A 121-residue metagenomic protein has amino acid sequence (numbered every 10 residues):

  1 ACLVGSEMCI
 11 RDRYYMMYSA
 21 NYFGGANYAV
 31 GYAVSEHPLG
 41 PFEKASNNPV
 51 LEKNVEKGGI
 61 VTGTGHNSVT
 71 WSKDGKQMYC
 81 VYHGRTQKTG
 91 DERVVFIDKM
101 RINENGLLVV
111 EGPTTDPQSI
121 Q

Functional and structural regions predicted by a protein language model:
A1-G5, C9-I10: Single conserved hydrophobic/aromatic residue that forms the stacking wall/gate of nucleotide- or nucleobase-binding
S6-E7, P41-S68, N103, V110-Q121: Surface loop/turn signatures of beta-propeller and other carbohydrate-active proteins
R11-N54, T64: Loop/turn-rich, solvent-exposed surfaces of beta-rich toroidal or solenoidal domains
R13-M16, K76-Y79, L108: Entry beta-strands of beta-propeller and related beta-repeat scaffolds
N21-A26, G58-I60, Q87-D91: Short consensus segments that form the blades of beta-propeller domains, in both extracellular/periplasmic
G31-L39, V95-E104: Beta-propeller blade signature
T70-G84: C-terminal closing repeat unit and adjoining cap/tail of repeat-based domains
V81-F96, M100: Aromatic/acidic polysaccharide-binding cleft in carbohydrate-active enzymes
